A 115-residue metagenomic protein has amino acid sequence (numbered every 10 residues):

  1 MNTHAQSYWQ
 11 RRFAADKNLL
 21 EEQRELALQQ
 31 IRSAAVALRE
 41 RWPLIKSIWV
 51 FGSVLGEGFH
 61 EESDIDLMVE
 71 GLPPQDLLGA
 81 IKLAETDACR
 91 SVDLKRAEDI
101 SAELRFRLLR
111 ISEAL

Functional and structural regions predicted by a protein language model:
M1-L44, L55-E61, E70-L115: Catalytic core of pol beta-like nucleotidyltransferases
V50-S53: Glycine-rich beta-strand-to-loop/alpha-helix junction loops that act as flexible
